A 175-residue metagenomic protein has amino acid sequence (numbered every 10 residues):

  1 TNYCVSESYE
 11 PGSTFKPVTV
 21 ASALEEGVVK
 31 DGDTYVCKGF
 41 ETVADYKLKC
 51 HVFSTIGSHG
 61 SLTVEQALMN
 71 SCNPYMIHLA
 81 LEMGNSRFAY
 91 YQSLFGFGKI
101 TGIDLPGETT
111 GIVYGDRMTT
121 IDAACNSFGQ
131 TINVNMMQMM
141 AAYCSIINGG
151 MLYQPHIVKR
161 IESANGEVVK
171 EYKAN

Functional and structural regions predicted by a protein language model:
T1-S13, V18-N175: Beta-lactam-recognizing serine transpeptidase/beta-lactamase-like catalytic domain environment
